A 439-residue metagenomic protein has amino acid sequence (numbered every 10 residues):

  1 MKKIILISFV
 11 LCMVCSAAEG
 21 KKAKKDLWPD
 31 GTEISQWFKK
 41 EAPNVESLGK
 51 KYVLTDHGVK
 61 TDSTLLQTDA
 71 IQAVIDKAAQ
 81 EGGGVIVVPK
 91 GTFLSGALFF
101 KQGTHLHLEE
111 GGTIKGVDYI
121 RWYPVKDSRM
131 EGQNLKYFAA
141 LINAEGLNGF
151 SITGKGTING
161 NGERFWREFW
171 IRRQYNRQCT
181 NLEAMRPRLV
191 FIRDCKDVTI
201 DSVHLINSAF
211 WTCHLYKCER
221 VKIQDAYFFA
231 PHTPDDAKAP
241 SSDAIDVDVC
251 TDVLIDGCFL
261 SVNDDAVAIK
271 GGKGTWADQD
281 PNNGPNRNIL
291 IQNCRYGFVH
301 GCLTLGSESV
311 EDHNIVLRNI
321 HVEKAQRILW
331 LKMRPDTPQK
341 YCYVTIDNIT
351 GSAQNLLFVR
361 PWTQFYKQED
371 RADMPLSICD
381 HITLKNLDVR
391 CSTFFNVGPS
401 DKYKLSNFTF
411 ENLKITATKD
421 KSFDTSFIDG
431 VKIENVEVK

Functional and structural regions predicted by a protein language model:
M1-L6, V10-V87, T92-D194, D201 (+8 more regions): Extracellular "leader-to-stem" segments immediately downstream of a signal peptide or signal-anchor in secreted/lumenal
C15-S16, C213, V267, K385: A general, composition-driven signal for non-globular sequence regions
K21-D30, R173-Y175, I206, D265 (+2 more regions): Short charge-dense sequence patches
L65-T68, P285, I378: Electropositive phosphate-/nucleotide-binding environments in soluble metabolic enzymes
V87, Y119-I120, D127-R129, T199 (+5 more regions): Mature catalytic domains of secreted/periplasmic carbohydrate-active enzymes
A97-F100, T113, V117-D118, A140-E145 (+11 more regions): Glycine-rich beta-solenoid repeat tracts in large extracellular/virion proteins
E110-G111, N148-T157, K196-N207, E219-T233 (+9 more regions): Right-handed parallel beta-helix
